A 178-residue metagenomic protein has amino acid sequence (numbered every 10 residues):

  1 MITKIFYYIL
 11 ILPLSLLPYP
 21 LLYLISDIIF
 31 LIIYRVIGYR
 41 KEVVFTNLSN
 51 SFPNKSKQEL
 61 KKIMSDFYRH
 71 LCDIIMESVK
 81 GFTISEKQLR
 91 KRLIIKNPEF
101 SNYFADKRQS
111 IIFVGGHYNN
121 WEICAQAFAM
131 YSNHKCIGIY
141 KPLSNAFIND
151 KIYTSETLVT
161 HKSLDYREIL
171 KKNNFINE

Functional and structural regions predicted by a protein language model:
M1-N50, D66-E86: A transmembrane-helix-recognition feature enriched in membrane-embedded lipid enzymes and envelope glyco-/phospholipid
K57-I63: Membrane-interface alpha-helices at helix entry/exit sites of multi-pass transporters
M64-F67, D165: Conserved nucleotide-sugar phosphate-binding/catalytic loop shared by glycosyltransferases and other
F82-E178: Soluble catalytic domains of membrane acyltransferases
